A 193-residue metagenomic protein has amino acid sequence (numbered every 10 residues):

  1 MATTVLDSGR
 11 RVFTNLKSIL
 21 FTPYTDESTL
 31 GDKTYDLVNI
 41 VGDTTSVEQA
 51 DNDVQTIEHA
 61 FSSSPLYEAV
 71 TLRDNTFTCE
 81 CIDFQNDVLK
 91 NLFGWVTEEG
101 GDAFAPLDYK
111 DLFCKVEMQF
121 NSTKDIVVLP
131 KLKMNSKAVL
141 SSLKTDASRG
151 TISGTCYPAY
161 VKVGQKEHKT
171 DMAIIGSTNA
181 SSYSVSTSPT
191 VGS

Functional and structural regions predicted by a protein language model:
A2-L89, L132-R149: Solvent-exposed edge beta-strands and adjacent loop segments that serve as assembly or binding interfaces
S28-K33, S62-S63, G101-D102, V185-S193: Surface-exposed ligand/attachment interfaces on beta-rich extracellular proteins
G42, C81, D111, V127-K131 (+1 more regions): Extended beta-sheet lipid-handling architectures
T76-E80, F113-E117, T151-T155: Beta-strand secondary-structure signal
D87-N91, G164-Q165: Short, conserved charged micro-motifs
L92-E98, A173-I175: Extended Gly/Ser/Thr-rich low-complexity repeat segments, especially those forming or decorating extracellular
W95-D125: Short, acidic/charged, Gly/Pro-enriched secondary-structure junctions
I126-S193: Mixed-charge, glycine-accented linear interaction segment located at domain edges/termini
